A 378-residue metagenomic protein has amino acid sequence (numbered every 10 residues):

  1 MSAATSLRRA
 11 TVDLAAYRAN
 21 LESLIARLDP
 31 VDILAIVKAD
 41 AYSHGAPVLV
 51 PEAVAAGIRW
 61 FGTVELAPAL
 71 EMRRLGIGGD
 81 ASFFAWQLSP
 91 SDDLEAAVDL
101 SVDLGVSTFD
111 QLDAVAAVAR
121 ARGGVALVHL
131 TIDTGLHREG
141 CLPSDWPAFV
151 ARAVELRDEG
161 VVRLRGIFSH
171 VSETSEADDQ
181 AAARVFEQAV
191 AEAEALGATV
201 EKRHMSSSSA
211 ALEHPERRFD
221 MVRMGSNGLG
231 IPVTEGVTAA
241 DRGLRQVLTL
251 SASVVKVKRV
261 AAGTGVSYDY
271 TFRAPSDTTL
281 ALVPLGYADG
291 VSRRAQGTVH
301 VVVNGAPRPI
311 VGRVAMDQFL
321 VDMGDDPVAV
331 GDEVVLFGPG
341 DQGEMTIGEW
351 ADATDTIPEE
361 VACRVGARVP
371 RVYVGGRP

Functional and structural regions predicted by a protein language model:
M1-R18, E22, A26, P68 (+5 more regions): Active-site anion/phosphate-binding pocket segments in diverse small-molecule metabolic enzymes
A4, R8-V12, A16-R18, D29-H204 (+1 more regions): Active-site-proximal beta-alpha core segment in soluble small-molecule metabolic enzymes
